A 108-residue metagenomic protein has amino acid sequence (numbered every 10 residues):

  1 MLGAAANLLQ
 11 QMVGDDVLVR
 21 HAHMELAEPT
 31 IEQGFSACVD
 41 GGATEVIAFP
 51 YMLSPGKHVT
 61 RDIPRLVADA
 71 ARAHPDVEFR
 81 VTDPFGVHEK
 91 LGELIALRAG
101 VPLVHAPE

Functional and structural regions predicted by a protein language model:
M1-E108: Active-site-proximal alpha-helix that buttresses catalytic centers in soluble enzyme cores
